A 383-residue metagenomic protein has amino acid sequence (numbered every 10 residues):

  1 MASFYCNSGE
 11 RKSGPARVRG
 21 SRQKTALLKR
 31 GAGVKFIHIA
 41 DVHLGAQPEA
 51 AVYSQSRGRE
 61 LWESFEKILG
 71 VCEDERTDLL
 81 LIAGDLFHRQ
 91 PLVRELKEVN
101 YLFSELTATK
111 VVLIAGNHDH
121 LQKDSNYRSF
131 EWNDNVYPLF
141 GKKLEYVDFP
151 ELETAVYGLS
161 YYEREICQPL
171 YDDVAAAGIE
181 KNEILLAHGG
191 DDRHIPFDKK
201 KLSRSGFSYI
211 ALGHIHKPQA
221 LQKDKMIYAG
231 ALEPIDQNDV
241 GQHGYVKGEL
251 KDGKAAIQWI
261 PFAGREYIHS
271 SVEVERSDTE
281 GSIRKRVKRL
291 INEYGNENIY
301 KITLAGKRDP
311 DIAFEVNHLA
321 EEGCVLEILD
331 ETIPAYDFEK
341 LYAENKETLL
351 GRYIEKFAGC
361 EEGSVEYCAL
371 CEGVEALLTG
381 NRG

Functional and structural regions predicted by a protein language model:
F4-C6, G14, R19, K24-E98 (+2 more regions): N-terminal active-site segment of His-dependent metallophosphoesterases
K35, R76, A155, G206 (+1 more regions): Short loop/turn motifs at secondary-structure junctions
D74-R76, G178-I179, E293-G295: Glycine-rich phosphate-binding loop signature in dinucleotide/nucleotide-binding domains
L79, H88-D236, Q242-G244: His/Asp/Glu-rich metal-coordinating catalytic cores of metallo-dependent phosphodiesterases/hydrolases acting on
Q219-T279: A conserved active-site cap/scaffold subdomain adjacent to cofactor or substrate pockets
K254-G383: Accessory, non-catalytic peripheral segments of nucleic-acid enzymes
